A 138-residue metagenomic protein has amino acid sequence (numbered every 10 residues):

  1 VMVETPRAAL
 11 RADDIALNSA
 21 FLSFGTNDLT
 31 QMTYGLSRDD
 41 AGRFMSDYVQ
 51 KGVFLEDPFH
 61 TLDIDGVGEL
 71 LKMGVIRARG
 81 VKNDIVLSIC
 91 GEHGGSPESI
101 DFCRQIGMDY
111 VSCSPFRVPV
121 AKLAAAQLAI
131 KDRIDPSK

Functional and structural regions predicted by a protein language model:
V1-K138: Conserved alpha/beta-domain cores
